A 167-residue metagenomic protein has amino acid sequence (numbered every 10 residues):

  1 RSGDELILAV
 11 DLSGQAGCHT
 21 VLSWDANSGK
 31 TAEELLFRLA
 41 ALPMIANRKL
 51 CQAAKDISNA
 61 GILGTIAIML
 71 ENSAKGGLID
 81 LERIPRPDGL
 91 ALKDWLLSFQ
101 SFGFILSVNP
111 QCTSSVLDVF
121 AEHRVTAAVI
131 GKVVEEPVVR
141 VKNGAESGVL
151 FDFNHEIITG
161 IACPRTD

Functional and structural regions predicted by a protein language model:
R1, M44-N47, W95-Q100, F120-E122 (+1 more regions): Solvent-exposed alpha-helices and their adjacent loops that cap or buttress functional pockets in soluble metabolic
R1-E34, D167: Phosphate/diphosphate-binding glycine-rich loops and adjacent basic-rich segments that engage nucleotide
R1-L12, S107, C112, D118-E122: Acidic/histidine-enriched ion/cofactor-binding microenvironments in catalytic or ligand-binding pockets
L22-A26, I66-A74, Q111, D118-T126: Short, solvent-exposed amphipathic alpha-helical segments in soluble enzyme and RNA/protein-processing domains
T31-S101: Active-site-proximal betaalpha loop/short-helix elements that scaffold phosphoryl/nucleotidyl transfer chemistry
Q52, S114-S115: Alpha/propeptide regions of enzymes that mature by internal proteolysis
H123-D167: Acidic, Ser/Thr/Pro-rich beta/coil linker or hinge segments at domain junctions
